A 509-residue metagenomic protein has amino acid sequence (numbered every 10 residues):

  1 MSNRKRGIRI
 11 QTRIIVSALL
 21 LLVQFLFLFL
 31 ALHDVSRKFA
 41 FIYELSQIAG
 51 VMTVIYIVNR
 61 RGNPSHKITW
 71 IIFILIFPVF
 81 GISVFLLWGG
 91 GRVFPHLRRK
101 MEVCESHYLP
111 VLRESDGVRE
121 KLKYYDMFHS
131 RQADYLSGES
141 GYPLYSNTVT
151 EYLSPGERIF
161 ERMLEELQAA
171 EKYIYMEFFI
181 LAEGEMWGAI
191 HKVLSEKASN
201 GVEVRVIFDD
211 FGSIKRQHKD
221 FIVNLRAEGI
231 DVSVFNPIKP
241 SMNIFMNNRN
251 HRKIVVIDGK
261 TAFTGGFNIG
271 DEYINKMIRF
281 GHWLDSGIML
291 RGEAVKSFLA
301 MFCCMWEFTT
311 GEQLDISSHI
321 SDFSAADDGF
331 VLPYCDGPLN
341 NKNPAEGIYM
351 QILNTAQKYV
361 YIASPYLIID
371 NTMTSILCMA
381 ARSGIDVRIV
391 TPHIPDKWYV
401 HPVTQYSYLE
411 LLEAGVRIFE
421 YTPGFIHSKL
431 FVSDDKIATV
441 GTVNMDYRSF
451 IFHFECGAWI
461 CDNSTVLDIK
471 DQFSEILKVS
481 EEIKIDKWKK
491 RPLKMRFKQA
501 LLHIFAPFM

Functional and structural regions predicted by a protein language model:
M1-E346, Q351, T355, P395 (+5 more regions): N-terminal localization/anchoring segments of enzymes in phospholipid and broader phosphate metabolism
D285, A363-S364: A short, conserved beta-strand element enriched in hydrophobic/aromatic residues
N343-E346, L367, N371, H401-Q405 (+1 more regions): Alpha-helix initiation and capping sites
Q351-I352, T372-S383, V403-S407, L412: Exposed, interaction-prone extracellular/peripheral surfaces
Y366-V387, P392, K397-Y399: Helical hairpin unit composed of two closely spaced alpha helices linked by a short loop
I418-T422: Active-site donor-binding acidic/aromatic loop of nucleotide-activated sugar and phosphosugar transferases involved
K429: Catalytic-core elements of nucleic-acid end-processing and repair enzymes
